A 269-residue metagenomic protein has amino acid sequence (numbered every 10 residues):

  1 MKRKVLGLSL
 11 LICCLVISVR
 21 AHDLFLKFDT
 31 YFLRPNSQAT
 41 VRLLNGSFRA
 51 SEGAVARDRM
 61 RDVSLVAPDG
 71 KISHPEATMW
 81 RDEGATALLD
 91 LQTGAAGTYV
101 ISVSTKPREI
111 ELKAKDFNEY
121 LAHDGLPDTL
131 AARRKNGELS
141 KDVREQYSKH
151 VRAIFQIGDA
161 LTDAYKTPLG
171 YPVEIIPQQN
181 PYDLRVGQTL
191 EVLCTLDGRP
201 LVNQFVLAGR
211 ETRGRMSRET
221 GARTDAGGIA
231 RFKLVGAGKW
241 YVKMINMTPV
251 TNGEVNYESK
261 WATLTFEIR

Functional and structural regions predicted by a protein language model:
G7-V16: Bacterial N-terminal signal peptides
H22-A39, D128-L190, T195-P200, T212-R215 (+1 more regions): Beta-strand-rich domain onsets/edges
H22-T78: Start-of-domain marker
F48-V55, L193-L201: Structural motif
A50, T105-A114, T248-E254: Short acidic/polar inter-strand loop motif in beta-rich domains
A56-R59, R199-R210: Short, ordered, surface-exposed loop/turn motifs in non-cytosolic proteins
S64-I72, F205-G221: Short amphipathic beta-strand segments in non-cytosolic proteins
E83-A87, A222-G238: Glycine-centered loop-to-beta-strand initiation motif
